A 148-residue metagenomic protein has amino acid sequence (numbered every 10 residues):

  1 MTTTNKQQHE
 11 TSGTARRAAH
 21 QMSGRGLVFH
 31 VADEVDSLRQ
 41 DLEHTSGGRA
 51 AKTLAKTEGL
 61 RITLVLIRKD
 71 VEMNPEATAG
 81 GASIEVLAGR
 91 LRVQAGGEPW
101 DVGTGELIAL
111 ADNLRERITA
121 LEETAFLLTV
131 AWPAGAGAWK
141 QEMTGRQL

Functional and structural regions predicted by a protein language model:
M1-G59, M143-L148: A short, N-terminal "cap"/entry segment at the start of jelly-roll beta-barrel domains of the cupin/DSBH fold
H44-A51, E58-T78: Conserved short histidine dyad/triad with adjacent acidic residue
R61, R90-R92, P99, R115 (+1 more regions): Structural motif
K69-D70, A79-G96: Glycine- and acidic-residue-biased ligand/ion/polar-headgroup-sensing regions
L87-A88, G103-T104, E122: A cytosolic small-molecule/anion-sensing beta-strand core signal
G96-N113: Short acidic-glycine-tyrosine-enriched beta hairpin
D112-A136: Ligand-binding loop in jelly-roll beta-barrel domains
